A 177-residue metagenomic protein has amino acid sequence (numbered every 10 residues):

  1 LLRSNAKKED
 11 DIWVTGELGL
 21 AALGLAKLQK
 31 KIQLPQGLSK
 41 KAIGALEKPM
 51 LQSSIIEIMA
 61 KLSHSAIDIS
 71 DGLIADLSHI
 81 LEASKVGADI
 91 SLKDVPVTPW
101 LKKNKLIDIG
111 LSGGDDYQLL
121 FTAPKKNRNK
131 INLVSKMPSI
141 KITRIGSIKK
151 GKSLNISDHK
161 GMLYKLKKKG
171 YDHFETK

Functional and structural regions predicted by a protein language model:
L1-K177: Helix-biased detector of long, well-ordered alpha-helical tracts
